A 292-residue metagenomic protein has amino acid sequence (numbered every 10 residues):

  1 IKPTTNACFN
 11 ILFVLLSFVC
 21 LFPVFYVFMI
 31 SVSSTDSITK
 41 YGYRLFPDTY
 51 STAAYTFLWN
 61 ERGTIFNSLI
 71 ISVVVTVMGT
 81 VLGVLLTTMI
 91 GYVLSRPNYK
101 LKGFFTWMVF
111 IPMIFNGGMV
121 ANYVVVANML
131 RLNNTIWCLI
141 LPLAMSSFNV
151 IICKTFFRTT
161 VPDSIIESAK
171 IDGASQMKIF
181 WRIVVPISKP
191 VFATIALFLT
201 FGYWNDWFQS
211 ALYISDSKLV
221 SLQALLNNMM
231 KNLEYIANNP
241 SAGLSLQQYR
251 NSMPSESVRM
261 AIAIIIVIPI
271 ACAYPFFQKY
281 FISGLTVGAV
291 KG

Functional and structural regions predicted by a protein language model:
I1-G292: A hydrophobic, multi-pass inner-membrane permease signature
